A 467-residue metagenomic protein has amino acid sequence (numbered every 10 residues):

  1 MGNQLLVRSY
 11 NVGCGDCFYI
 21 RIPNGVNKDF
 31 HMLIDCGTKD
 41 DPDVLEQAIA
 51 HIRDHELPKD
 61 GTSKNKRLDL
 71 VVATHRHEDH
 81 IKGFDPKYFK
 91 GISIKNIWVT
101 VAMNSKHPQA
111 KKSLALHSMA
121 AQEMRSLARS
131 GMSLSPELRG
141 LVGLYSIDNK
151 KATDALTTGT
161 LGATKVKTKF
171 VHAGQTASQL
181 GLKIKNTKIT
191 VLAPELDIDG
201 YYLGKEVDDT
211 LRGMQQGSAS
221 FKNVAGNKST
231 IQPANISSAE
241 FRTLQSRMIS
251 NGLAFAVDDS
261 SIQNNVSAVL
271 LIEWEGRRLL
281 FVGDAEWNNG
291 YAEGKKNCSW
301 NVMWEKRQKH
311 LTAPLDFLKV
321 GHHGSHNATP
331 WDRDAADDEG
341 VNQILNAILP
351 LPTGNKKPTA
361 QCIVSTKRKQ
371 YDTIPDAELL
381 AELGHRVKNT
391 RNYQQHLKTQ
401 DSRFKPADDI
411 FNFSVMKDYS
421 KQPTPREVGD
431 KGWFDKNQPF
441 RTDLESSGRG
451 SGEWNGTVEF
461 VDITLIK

Functional and structural regions predicted by a protein language model:
M1, R21-N24, S178-K183, L271 (+2 more regions): Short boundary motifs at domain starts and secondary-structure transition points
G2-D60, Q263-G294, C362: Conserved beta-strand hairpin/beta-sheet module of binuclear metal-dependent hydrolase folds, prominently
G2-L5, S63-K66, K82, P86-L279 (+3 more regions): Flexible, acidic/histidine-containing loops and adjacent segments that form or flank the divalent-metal
G13-G15, I92, N265, A313 (+1 more regions): Short, solvent-exposed loop/turn segments at the edges of secondary structure
C14, T38-D41, R76-H80, M103-K106 (+4 more regions): Solvent-exposed loop/turn segments at secondary-structure junctions within structured extracellular/periplasmic domains
Y19, H31-D35, D69-T74, N96-T100 (+5 more regions): Structural recognition of the beta-strand scaffold that forms the well-ordered cores of secreted hydrolase catalytic
P23-M32, K39-I97, Q308-S325: Active-site metal-binding motif and surrounding structural segment of the metallo-beta-lactamase
A73, K82, N288-R403, I410: Long, structured stretches of catalytic cores involved in phosphate-ester chemistry, encompassing
